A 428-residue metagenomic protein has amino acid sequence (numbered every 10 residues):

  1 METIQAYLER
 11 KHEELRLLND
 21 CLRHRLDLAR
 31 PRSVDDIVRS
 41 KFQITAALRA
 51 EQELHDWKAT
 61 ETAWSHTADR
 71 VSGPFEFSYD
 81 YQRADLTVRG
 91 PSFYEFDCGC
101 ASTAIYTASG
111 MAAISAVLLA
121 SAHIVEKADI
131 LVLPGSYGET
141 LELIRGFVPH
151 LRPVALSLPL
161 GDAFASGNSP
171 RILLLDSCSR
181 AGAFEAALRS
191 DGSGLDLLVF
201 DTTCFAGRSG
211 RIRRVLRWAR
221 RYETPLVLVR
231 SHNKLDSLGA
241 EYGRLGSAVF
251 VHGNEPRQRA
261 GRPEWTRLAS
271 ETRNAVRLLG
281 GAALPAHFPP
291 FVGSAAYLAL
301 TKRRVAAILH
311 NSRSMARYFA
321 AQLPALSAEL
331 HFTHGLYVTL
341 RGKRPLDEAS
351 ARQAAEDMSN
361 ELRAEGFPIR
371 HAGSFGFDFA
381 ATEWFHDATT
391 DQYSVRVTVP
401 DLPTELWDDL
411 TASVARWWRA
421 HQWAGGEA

Functional and structural regions predicted by a protein language model:
M1-R152, G161, T301, A320-Q322: Conserved N-terminal alpha-helix of the aminotransferase class I/II PLP-enzyme fold
R32-A46, C204, R220-T390, V399-L402 (+1 more regions): Active-site C-terminal subdomain of aminotransferase-like
T87-E95, L141-P149, A187, R211-A219 (+2 more regions): Short, aromatic/basic amphipathic alpha-helical patches
A101-S102, P149-V154, S169, Y222-P225 (+1 more regions): A short helix-to-beta-strand connector/capping loop
A116-A120, G138-G146, F184-A187, R208-R214 (+3 more regions): A short acidic (Asp/Glu
V132-S136, L174-S179, D201-C204, R341-K343 (+1 more regions): Structural motif
L156-P225, S231-L235, G253: Active-site phosphate-binding strand-loop segment of PLP-dependent enzymes
L406-W418: Extended Gly/Ser/Thr-rich low-complexity repeat segments, especially those forming or decorating extracellular
